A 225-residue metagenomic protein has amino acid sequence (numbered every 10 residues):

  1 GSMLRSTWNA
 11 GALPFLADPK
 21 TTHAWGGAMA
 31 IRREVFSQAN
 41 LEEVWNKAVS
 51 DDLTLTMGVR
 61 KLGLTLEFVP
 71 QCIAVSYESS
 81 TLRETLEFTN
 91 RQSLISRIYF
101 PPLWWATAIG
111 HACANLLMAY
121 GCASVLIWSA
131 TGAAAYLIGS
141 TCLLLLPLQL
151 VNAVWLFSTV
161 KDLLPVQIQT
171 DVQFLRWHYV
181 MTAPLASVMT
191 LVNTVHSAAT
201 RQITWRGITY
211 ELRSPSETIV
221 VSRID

Functional and structural regions predicted by a protein language model:
G1-E43, L86, N90-S93, Y179-V192 (+1 more regions): Long helical/loop segments within the catalytic core of UDP-sugar-dependent glycosyltransferases, especially the large
G1-W8, S37, E42-W104: Catalytic donor/gating beta->alpha subdomain of glycosyltransferases that bind UDP-sugars
T107-R201: Membrane-embedded multi-pass helical conduit in multi-pass membrane proteins, especially envelope-biosynthetic
Y210-E211: Short, isolated positions in well-ordered beta-strands
E217-D225: Short, surface-exposed, low-complexity cationic segments
